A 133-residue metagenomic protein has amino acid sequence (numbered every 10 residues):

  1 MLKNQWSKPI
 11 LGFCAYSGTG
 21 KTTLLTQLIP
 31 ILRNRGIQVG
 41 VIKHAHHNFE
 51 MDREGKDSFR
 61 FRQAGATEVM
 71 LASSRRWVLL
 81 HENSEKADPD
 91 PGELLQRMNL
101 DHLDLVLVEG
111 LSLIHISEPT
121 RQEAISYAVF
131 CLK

Functional and structural regions predicted by a protein language model:
L2-H47: Walker A (P-loop) phosphate-binding motif
W6-S7, G65-A66, L100-H102: Short loop/turn elements that form and flank the Walker-type P-loop nucleotide-binding site in RecA-like NTPase cores
C14, K43, A72, V108-E109: Short beta-strand segments
T22-T23, S58, T120: Ser/Thr-centric signal marking residues that sit in or immediately flank functional binding/regulatory motifs
I29-K86: N-terminal phosphate/diphosphate-binding loop that engages ATP/GTP or pyrophosphate donors across diverse enzyme folds
N83-L111: Phosphate-binding/switch loop-helix module in NTP-utilizing enzymes
I114-K133: Single conserved hydrophobic/aromatic residue that forms the stacking wall/gate of nucleotide- or nucleobase-binding
